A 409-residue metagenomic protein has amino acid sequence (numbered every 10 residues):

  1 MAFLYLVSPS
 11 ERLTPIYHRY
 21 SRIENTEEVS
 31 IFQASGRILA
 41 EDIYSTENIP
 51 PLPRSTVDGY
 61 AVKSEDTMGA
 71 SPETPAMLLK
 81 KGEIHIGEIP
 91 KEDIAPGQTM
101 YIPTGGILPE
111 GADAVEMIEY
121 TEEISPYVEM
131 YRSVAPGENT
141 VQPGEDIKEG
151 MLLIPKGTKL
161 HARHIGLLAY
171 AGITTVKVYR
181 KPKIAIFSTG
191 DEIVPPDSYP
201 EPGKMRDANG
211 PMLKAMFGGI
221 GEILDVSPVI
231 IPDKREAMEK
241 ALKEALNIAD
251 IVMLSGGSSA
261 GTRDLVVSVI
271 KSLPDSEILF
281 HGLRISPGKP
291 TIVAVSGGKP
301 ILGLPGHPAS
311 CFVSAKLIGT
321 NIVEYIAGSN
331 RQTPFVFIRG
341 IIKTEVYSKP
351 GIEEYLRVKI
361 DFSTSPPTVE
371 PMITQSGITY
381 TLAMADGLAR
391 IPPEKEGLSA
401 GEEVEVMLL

Functional and structural regions predicted by a protein language model:
M1-T74, S329-R357: Short, low-complexity N-terminal leaders and the immediately following helix N-cap/first helix
A2-L4, Y60-V229, I373: Short, glycine/charged-enriched hinge/interface segments at domain edges or termini
A2-S10, T174-L304, P308-S314: Helix-rich terminal scaffold detector
F3-S10, T14, N25-E28, F32 (+15 more regions): Electropositive phosphate-/nucleotide-binding environments in soluble metabolic enzymes
E27-F32, E41, G87, I147 (+2 more regions): Flexible glycine/proline-rich
A34-N48, E88-Y101, V293-A294, G298-P300: Short, hydrophobic/aliphatic alpha-helical segments
P53-S55, A70-E73, K91-A95, L108-E110 (+13 more regions): Solvent-exposed alpha-helices and their adjacent loops that cap or buttress functional pockets in soluble metabolic
